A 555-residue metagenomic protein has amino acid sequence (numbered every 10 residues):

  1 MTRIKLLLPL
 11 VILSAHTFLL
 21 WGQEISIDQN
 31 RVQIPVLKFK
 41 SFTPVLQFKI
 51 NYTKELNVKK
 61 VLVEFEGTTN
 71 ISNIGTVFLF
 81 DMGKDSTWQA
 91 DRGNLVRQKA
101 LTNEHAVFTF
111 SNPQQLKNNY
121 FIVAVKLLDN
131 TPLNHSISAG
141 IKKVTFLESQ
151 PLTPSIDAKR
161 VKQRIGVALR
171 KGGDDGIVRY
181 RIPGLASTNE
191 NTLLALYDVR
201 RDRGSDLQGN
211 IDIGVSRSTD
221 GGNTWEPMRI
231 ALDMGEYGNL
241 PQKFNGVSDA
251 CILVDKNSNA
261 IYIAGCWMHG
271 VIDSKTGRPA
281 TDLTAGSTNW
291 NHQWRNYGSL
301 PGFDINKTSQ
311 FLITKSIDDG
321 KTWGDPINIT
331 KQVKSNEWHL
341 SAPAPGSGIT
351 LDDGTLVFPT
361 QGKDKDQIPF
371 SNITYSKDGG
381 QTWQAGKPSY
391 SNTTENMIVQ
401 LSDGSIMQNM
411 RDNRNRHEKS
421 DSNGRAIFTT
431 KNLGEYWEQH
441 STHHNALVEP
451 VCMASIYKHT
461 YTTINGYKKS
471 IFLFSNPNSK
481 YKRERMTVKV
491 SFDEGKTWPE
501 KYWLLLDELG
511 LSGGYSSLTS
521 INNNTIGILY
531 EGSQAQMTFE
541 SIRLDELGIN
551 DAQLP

Functional and structural regions predicted by a protein language model:
M1-Q23: Bacterial Sec-dependent N-terminal signal peptides
L7, S14-A15, N30, S402 (+1 more regions): Compositionally biased, intrinsically disordered low-complexity segments
P9, A139-I141, Q361: Short alpha-helical "patches" and their helix-cap loops
A15, S72-I74, T322, K365: Local alpha-helix boundary/kink/capping signal
Q23-Q163: Exposed, polar/acidic Ser/Thr-rich sequence context and nearby capping/turn residues that mark flexible linkers
F42, L56, K84, R92-H105 (+4 more regions): Asp-box/BNR beta-propeller blade signature and adjacent active/binding-site loops in extracellular glycan-interacting
